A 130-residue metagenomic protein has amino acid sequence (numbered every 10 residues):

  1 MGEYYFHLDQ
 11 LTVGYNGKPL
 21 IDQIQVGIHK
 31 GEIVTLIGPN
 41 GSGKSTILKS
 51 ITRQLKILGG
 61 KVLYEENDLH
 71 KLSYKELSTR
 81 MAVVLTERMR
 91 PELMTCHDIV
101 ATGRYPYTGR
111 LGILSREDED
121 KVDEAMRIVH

Functional and structural regions predicted by a protein language model:
F6, I21-Q23: Conserved structural motif at the start of ABC-family nucleotide-binding domains
K18-P19, K75: Short coil-to-beta microelement around the adenine-binding A-loop and adjacent beta1/P-loop entry of ABC ATPase
T35, K75-T86, L93, H97-A101: ABC nucleotide-binding domain signature
I37-P39: The feature captures the beta-strand-to-loop junction immediately N-terminal to the Walker
T52: Helix-to-loop junction immediately C-terminal to a conserved catalytic motif
G60-D68: Conserved ABC transporter NBD signature motif
D68-A82, L111-R116: ABC ATPase NBD coupling module
A101, R116-H130: Conserved ABC ATPase "signature" region
